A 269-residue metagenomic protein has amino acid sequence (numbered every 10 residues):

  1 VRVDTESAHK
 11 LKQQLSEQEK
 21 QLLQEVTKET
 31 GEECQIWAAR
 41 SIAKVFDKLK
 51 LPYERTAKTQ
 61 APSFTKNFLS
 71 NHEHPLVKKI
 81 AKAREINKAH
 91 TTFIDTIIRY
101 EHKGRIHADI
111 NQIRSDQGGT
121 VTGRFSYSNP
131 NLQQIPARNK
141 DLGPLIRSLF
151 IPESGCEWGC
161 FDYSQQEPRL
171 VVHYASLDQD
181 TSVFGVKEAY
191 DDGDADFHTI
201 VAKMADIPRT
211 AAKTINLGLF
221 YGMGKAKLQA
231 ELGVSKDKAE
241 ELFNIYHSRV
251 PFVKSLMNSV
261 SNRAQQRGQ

Functional and structural regions predicted by a protein language model:
V1-L142, I151, G155-E157, S164-E167 (+4 more regions): Conserved "right-hand" nucleotidyltransferase catalytic core of DNA-directed polymerases
Q13, F161, A189-D192: Conserved, non-catalytic sequence blocks in retroelement Pol enzymes and Pol-derived host proteins
K20, L51-T56, A175-G193: Cytochrome P450 catalytic domain signature, combining two hallmark sequence patches
P136-L142, S148-P152, H173-D180, D192-G193: Short, surface-exposed loop/turn microsegments at beta-strand edges and helix-strand junctions
R169-V171: Cytochrome P450 core scaffold surrounding the K-helix E-X-X-R motif and the conserved "meander" helix-loop region
L177-F184, M204-R209, V234-A239: Secondary-structure transition/capping motifs at alpha-helix termini and the adjoining loop/turn into the next element
A189-I207: Generic long, charged, amphipathic alpha-helical segments
R209-Y221: Short, amphipathic alpha-helical "recognition" segments used to contact nucleic acids or chromatin
